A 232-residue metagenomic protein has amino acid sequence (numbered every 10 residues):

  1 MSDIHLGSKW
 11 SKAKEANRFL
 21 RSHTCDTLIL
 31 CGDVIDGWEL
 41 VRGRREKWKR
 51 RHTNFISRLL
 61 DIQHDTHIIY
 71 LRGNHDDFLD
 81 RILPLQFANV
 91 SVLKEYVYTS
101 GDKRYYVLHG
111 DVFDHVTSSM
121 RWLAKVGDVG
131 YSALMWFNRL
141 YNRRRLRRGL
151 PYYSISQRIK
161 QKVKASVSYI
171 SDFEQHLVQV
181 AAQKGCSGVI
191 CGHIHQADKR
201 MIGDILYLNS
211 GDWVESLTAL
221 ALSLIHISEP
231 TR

Functional and structural regions predicted by a protein language model:
M1-H5, L40-R44, R158-A165: Short, basic, glycine/proline-bearing loop/turn elements
M1-S2, I29-G32, I69-N74, L93 (+3 more regions): Active-site neighborhood of phospho(di)ester-bond hydrolases with catalytic His/Asp-centered motifs
L6-K9, I35-L40, L71-R81, F113-V116 (+2 more regions): Active-site environment of divalent metal-dependent phosphoester hydrolases
S8-S100: Core catalytic region of metal-dependent phosphoesterases/phosphodiesterases, especially metallo-beta-lactamase-like
Y98-Y106, M201-Y207: Beta-strand-turn-beta hairpins that frame and shape the catalytic cleft of phosphate-ester-processing enzymes
G110-F173: Active-site-proximal loop/helix segment associated with metal-binding centers of metalloenzymes
S156-G211, T218-A221: Extended, basic/helix-rich recognition subdomains
L222-T231: Residue-level detector of conserved catalytic or cofactor/ligand-binding positions in enzyme active sites
